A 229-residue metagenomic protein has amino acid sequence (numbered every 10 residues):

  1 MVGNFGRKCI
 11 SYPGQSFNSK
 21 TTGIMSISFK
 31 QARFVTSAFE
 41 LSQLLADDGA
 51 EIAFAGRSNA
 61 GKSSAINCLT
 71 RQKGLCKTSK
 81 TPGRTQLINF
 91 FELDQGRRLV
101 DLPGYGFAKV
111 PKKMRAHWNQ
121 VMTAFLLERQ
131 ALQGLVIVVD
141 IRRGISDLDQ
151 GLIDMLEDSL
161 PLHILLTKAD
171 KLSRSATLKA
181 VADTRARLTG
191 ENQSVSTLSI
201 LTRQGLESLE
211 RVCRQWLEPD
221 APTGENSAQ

Functional and structural regions predicted by a protein language model:
V2-G3: Cationic, amphipathic, low-complexity segments that mediate targeting or membrane/lipid association
Y12-Q15, Q229: Low-complexity, intrinsically disordered or signal/transmembrane-proximal segments
S19-F107: Conserved G1/Walker A P-loop phosphate-binding module
F29-L41, L172-N226: Canonical P-loop GTPase G-domain recognition
Y105-R115, K171-S173: Flexible beta-alpha connector loops of hexameric P-loop NTPases
K113-V121, F125: Substrate-gripping "pore-loop 1 plus following alpha2 helix"
T123-Q193: Conserved C-terminal guanine-recognition region of P-loop GTPase G domains, centered on the G4
